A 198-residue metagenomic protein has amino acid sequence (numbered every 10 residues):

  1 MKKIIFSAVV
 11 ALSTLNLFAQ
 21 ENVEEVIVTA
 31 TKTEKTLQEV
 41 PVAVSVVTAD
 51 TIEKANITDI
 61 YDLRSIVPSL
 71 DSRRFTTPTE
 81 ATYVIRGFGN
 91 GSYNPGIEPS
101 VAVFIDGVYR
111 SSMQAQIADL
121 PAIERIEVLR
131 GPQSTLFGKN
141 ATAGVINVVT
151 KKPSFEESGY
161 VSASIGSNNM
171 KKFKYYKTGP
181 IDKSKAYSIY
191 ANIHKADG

Functional and structural regions predicted by a protein language model:
M1-Q20: Cleavable N-terminal targeting peptides that direct proteins into the secretory/outer-membrane pathway or into
A19-E53: Short, acidic, small-residue-rich periplasmic hinge/interaction motif at the N-terminus of Gram-negative outer-membrane
N22-E24, V40-A43, I66-P68, T79-A81 (+4 more regions): Envelope-exposed proteins and targeting segments
E34-K35, K54, D71-R73, G91-Y93 (+3 more regions): Short beta-strands and strand-coil junctions in structured, solvent-facing domains, enriched
V44, I52, L63-R64, I126-G131 (+1 more regions): Non-catalytic regulatory/gating segments with a bias toward low-complexity or hydrophobic composition
Y61, S65-D106: Extracytoplasmic beta-strand/coil segments of soluble accessory domains associated with Gram-negative outer-membrane
Y93-N94, S100-V101, D106-P132: Short acidic/polar hinge/loop motifs at secondary-structure boundaries that mediate gating or recognition
S100, S112, A122-E124, T135-G198: Outer-membrane beta-barrel translocator/receptor signature
